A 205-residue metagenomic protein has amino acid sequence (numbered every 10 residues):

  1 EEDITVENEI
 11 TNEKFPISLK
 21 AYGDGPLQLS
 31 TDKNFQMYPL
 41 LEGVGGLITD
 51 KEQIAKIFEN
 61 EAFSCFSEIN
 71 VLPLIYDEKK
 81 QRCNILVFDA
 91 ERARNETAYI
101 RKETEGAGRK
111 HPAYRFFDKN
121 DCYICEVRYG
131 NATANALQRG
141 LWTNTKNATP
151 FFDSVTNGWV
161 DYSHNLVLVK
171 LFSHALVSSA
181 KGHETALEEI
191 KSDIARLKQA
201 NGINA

Functional and structural regions predicted by a protein language model:
E1-E2, E7-N12, A21-A205: Nucleic-acid endonuclease domains
P16-S18: Elongated alpha-helical scaffolds
